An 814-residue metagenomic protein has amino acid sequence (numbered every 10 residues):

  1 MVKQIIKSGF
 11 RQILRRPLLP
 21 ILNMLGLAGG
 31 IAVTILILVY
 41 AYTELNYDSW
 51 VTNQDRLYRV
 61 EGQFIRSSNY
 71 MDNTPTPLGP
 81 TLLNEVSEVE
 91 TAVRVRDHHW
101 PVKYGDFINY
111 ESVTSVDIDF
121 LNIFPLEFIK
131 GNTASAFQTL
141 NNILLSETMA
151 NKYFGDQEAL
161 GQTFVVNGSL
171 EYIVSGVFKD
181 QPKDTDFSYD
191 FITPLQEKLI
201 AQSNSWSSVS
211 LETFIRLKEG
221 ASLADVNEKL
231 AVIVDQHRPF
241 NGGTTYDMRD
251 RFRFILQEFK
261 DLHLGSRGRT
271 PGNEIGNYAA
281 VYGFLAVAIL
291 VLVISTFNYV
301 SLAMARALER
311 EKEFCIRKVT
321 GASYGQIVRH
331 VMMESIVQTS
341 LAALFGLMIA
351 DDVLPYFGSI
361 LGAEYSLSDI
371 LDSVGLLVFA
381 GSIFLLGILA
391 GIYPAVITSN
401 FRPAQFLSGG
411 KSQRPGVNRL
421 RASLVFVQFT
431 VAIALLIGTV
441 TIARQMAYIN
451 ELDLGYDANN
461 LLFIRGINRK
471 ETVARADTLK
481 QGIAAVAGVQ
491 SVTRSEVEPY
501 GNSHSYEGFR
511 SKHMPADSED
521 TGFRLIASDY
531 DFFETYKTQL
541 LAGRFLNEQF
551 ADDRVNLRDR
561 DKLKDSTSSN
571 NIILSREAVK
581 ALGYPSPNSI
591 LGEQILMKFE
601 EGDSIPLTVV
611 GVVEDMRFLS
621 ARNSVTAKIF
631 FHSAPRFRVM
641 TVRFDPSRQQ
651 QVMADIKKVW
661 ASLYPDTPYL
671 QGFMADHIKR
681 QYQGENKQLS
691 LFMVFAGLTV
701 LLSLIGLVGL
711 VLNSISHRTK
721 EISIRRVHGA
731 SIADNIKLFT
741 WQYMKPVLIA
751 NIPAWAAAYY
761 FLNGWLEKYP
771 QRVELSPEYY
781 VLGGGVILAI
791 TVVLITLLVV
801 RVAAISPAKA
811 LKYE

Functional and structural regions predicted by a protein language model:
M1-M24, T270-N273, A303-S340, D352-V473 (+2 more regions): Alpha-helical transmembrane segments of integral membrane proteins
K3-R11, R15, L19, V51 (+9 more regions): Membrane-helix entry/capping segments
R15-A41, I275-K312, S340, L420-Q445 (+3 more regions): Hydrophobic alpha-helical transmembrane segments of multi-pass inner-membrane transport and secretion
R16, S295-V337, G706-M744, L798 (+1 more regions): Interfacial "coupling" helices/loops that link adjacent transmembrane helices in transporter permeases
A32, L36, F259, I336-P403 (+2 more regions): Small-residue-rich transmembrane alpha-helices
I37, Y42-G62, S87, E127 (+7 more regions): Membrane-proximal juxtamembrane linkers immediately C-terminal to transmembrane helices
E44, N53-N109, D119, T148-D156 (+4 more regions): Hydrophobic, regular-secondary-structure patches
D117-I129, I143-G276, Q481-G684: Mid-to-C-terminal secondary-structure elements that act as membrane-proximal/extracytoplasmic interface segments
